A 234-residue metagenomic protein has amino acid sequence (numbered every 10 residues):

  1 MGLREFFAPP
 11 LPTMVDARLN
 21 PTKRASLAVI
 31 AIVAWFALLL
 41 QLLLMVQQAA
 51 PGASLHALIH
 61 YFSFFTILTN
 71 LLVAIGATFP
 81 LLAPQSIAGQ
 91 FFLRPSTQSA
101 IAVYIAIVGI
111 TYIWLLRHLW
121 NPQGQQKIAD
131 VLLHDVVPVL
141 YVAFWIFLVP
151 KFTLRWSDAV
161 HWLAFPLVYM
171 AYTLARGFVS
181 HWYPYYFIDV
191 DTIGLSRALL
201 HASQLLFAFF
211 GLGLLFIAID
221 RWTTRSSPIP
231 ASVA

Functional and structural regions predicted by a protein language model:
M14-I30: N-terminal membrane topogenic signal
T22, S63, S180-L215: Membrane-interface transmembrane-helix boundary segments in multi-pass integral membrane proteins
I32-A49: Alpha-helical transmembrane segments of multi-pass membrane proteins
Q47, G76-S86, I107-P122, L140-P150: Membrane-helix exit/interface motif
A53-F62, L93-P95, W120-L133, W156-V160 (+2 more regions): Non-cytosolic membrane-interface motifs at loop->transmembrane helix junctions
T66-P80, V136-F147, H201-F216: Hydrophobic cores of alpha-helical transmembrane segments in multi-pass inner/ER membrane proteins, independent
A88-Y104, W156-L163: Interfacial segments of alpha-helical transmembrane regions
A164-Y183: Juxtamembrane non-transmembrane "cap" segments at the membrane-aqueous interface of multi-pass membrane proteins
